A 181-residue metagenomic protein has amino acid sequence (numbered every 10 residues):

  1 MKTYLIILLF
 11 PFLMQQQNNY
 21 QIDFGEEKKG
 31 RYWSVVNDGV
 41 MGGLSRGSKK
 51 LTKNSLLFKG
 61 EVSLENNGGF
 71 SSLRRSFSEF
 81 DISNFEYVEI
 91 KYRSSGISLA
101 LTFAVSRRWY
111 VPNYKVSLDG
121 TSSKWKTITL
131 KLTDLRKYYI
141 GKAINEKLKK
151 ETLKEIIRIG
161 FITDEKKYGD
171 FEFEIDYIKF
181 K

Functional and structural regions predicted by a protein language model:
T3-L13: Sec-dependent N-terminal signal peptides
M14-K181: Beta-rich carbohydrate-recognition modules and glycan-binding surfaces
